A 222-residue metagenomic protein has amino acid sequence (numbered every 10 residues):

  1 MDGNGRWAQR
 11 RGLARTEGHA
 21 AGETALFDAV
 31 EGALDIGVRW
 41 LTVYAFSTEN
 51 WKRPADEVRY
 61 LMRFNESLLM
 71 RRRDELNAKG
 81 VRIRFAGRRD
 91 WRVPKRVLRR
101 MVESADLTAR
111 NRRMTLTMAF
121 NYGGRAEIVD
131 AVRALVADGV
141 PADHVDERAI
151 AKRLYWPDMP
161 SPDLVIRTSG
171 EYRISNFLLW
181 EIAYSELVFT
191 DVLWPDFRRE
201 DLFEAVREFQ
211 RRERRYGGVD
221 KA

Functional and structural regions predicted by a protein language model:
M1-A222: Flexible, compositionally biased loop and terminal segments
